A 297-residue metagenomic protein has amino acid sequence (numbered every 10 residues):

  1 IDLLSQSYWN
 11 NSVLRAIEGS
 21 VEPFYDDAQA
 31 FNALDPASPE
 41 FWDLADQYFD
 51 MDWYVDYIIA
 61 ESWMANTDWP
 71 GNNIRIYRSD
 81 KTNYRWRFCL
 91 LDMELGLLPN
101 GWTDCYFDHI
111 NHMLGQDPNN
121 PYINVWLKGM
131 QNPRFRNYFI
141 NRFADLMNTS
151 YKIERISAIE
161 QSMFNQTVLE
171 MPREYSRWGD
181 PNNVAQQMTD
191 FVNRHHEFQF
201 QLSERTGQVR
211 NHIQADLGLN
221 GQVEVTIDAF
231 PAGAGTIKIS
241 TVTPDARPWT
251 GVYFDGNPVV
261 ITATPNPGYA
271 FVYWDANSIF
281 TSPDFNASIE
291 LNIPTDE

Functional and structural regions predicted by a protein language model:
I1-G19: Conserved ATP-binding subdomain of kinase catalytic cores across diverse folds
E18-T226: Middle-to-C-terminal accessory/interaction subdomains
Y175, G179, P258-D284: Surface-exposed interfaces of beta-sheet-rich extracellular modules
G221, F285-E297: Conserved "repeat-terminator" motif of extracellular CCP/Sushi domains
V223-P231, G235-I239: A short, amphipathic beta-strand motif
A232, S240-D245, D275-T281: Change "in extracellular beta-sheet-rich domains … of secreted and cell-surface proteins" to "in beta-sheet-rich domains
S240-A270: Extracellular modular ligand-binding repeats in secreted and cell-surface proteins
